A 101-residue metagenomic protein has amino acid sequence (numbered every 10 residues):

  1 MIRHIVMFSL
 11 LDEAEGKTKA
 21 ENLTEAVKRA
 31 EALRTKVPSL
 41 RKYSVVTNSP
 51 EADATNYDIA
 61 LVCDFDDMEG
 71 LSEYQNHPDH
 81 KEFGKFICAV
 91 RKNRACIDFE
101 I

Functional and structural regions predicted by a protein language model:
M1-Y57, D66-S72, F99-I101: Short S/T/G/P-rich N-terminal loop/turn motif that feeds into the first structured element of a domain
M68-V90: C-terminal structural segments of small proteins and small subunits
C88-I101: Charge-dense polyanion-binding interfaces
